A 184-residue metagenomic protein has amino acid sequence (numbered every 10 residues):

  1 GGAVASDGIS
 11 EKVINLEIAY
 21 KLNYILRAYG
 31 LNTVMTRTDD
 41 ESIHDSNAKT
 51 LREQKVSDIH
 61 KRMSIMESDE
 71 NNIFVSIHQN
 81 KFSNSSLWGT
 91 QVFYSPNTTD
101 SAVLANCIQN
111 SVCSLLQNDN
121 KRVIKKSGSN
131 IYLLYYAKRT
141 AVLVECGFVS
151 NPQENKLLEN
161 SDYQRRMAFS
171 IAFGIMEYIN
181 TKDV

Functional and structural regions predicted by a protein language model:
G1-I9, N80-C107: A short, glycine/acidic-enriched catalytic loop
G1-R62: Active-site histidine-acidic residue metal-binding/catalytic motifs, centered on HxH/HExxH-like signatures
I9-E17, E53-H60, T98-V103, L158-F169: Soluble non-cytosolic domains of exported or imported proteins
Y20-L31, T38, E67-N71, Q79 (+4 more regions): Sec-exported extracytoplasmic/periplasmic mature domains
N32-R37, I73-I77, Q91-Y94, A141-E145: Structural recognition of the beta-strand scaffold that forms the well-ordered cores of secreted hydrolase catalytic
V56-N71, I131-Y136: Mature extracellular/periplasmic domains of secretome proteins
S76, S83, R122-V184: Active-site-adjacent mobile loop/cap segments within catalytic or ligand-binding domains
D100-K126: Active-site-adjacent substrate-binding region of metalloamidase/peptidase-like peptide-processing proteins
